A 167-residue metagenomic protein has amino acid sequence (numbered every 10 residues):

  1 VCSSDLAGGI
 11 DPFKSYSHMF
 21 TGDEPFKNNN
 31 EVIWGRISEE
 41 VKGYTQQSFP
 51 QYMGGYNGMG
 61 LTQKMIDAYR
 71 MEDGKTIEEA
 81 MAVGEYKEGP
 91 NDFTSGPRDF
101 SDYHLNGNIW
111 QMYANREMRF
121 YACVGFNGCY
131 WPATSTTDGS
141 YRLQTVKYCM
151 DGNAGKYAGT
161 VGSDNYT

Functional and structural regions predicted by a protein language model:
V1-G155: An aromatic- and glycine-enriched ligand-binding surface/loop that stacks and positions planar moieties
M150-T167: Long, K/E/R/D-enriched contiguous segments that form extended
